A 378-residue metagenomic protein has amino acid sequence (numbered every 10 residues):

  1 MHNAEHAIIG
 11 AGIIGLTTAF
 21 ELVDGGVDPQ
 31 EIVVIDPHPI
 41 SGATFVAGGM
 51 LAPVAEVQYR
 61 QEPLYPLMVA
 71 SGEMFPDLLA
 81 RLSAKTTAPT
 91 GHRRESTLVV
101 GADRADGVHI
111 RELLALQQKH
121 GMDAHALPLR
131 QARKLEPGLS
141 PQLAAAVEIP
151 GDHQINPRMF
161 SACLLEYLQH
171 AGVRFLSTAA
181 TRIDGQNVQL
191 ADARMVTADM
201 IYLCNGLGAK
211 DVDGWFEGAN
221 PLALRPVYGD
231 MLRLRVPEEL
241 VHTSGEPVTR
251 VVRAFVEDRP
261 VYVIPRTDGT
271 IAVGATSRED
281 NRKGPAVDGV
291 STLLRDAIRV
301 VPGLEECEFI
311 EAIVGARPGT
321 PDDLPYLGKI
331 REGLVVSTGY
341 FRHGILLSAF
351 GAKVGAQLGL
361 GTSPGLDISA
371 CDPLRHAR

Functional and structural regions predicted by a protein language model:
A4-I32: N-terminal Rossmann-like FAD-binding beta1-loop-alpha1 element of flavoenzymes
A7-I9, V196-G208, A352: Short hydrophobic core segments
I14, I40, G208: Conserved Rossmann-like nucleotide-cofactor binding loop
F20-V27, P37, M50, A55 (+2 more regions): Active-site substrate-recognition segment that forms the wall of the catalytic cavity or substrate channel
M50-Q131, L135: Dinucleotide-binding Rossmann-like beta1-alpha1 core, especially the glycine-rich loop that anchors the ADP
T87-G101, L113, H120, H125-A171 (+2 more regions): Helix-loop-beta segment of a Rossmann-like dinucleotide-binding subdomain
V147-G185, L190, V196-M200, C204: Helical element adjacent to the flavin cofactor pocket in flavoenzyme catalytic cores
G303-R378: C-terminal catalytic lobe of FAD-dependent flavoproteins
